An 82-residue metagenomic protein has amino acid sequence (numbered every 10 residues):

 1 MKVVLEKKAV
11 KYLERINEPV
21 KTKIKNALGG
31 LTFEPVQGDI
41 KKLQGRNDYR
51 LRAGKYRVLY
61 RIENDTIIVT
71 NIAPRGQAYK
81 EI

Functional and structural regions predicted by a protein language model:
K2-K7, K11, R15, P19-T22 (+2 more regions): Enriched for short, Lys/Arg-rich terminal
I24-A27, K55: Terminal low-complexity, poorly structured segments
A27-L51: A short, surface-exposed loop/turn module that caps and links secondary-structure elements
D39, R46, K55, P74-Q77: Gly/Ser/Thr-rich helix-start
